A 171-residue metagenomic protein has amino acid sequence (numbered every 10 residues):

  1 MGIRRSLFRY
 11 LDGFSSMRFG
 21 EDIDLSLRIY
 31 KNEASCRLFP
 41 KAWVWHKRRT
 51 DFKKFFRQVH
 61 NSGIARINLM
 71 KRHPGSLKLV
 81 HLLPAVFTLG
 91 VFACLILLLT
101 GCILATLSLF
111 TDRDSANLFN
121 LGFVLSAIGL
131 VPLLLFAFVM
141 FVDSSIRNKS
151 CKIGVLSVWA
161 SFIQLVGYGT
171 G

Functional and structural regions predicted by a protein language model:
M1-I3, I23, F87: Short glycine- and hydrophobic/aromatic-rich loop-to-beta-strand nucleating segment in the catalytic cores
S6-R9, S15-L77: Catalytic donor/gating beta->alpha subdomain of glycosyltransferases that bind UDP-sugars
F19-E21, H81, S161: Hydrophobic transmembrane-helix microenvironments that flank and shape a buried ionizable site
L79-V86: Select subsegments of transmembrane alpha-helices in polytopic membrane proteins, especially boundary-proximal
F87-G171: Membrane-embedded multi-pass helical conduit in multi-pass membrane proteins, especially envelope-biosynthetic
